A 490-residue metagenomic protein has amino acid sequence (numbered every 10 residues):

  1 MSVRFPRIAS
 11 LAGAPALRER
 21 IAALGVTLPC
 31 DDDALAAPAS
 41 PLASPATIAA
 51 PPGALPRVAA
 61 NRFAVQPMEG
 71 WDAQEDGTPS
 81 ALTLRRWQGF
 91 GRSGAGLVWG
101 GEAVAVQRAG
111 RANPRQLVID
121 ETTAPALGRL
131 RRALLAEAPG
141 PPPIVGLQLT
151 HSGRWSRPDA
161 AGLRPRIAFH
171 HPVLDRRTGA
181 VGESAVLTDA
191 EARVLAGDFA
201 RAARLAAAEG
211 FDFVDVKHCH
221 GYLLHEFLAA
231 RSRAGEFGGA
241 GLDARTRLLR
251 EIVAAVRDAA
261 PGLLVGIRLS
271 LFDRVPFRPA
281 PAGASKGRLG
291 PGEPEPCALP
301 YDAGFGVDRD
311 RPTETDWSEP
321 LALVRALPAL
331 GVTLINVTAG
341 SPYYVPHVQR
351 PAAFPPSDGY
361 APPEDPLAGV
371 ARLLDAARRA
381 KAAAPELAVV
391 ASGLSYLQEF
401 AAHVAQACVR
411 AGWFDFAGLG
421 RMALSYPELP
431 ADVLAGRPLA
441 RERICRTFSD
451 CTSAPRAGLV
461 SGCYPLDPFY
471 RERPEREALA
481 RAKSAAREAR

Functional and structural regions predicted by a protein language model:
M1-R490: Flavin-dependent oxidoreductase catalytic cores
